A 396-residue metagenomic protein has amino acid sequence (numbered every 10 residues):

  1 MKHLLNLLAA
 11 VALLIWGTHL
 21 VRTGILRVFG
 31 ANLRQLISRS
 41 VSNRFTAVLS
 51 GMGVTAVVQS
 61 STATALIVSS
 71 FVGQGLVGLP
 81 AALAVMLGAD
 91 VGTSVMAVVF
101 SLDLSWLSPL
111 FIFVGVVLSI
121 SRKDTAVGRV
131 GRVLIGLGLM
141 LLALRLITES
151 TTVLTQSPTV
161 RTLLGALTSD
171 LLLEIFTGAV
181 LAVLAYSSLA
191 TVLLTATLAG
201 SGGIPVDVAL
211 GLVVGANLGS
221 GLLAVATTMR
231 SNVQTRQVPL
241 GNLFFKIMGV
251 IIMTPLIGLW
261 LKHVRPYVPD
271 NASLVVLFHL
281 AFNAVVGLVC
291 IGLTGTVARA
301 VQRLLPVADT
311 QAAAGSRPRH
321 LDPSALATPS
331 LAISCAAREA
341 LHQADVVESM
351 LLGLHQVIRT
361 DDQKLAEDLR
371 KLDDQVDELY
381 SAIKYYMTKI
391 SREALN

Functional and structural regions predicted by a protein language model:
H3-I15, V98, L134-G138, I204-V214 (+1 more regions): Alpha-helical transmembrane segments
L5-V58, T62-I67, D124-A199, Y267 (+2 more regions): Membrane-embedded alpha-helical segments and adjacent helix-loop junctions characteristic of multi-pass solute
T18-R27, V68-G73, V114-G128, A224-S231: C-terminal ends of transmembrane helices
S50, A84-L87, I135, T177-V180 (+5 more regions): Internal alpha-helical transmembrane segments of multi-pass membrane proteins, especially GPCRs
T55-V58, I67-S94, V98-L107, G115-S119 (+4 more regions): Membrane-interfacial helix-loop connectors
V77, D103-L104, I204, R230-R236 (+5 more regions): Cytosolic, long alpha-helical scaffolding segments
A81-L87, W106-F111, G128-L139, P239-F244: Cytoplasmic-side transmembrane-helix entry/capping segments in multi-pass membrane proteins
V95, N217, G221-L222, L243-I252 (+2 more regions): Hydrophobic transmembrane alpha-helical segments of multi-pass transport and channel proteins
